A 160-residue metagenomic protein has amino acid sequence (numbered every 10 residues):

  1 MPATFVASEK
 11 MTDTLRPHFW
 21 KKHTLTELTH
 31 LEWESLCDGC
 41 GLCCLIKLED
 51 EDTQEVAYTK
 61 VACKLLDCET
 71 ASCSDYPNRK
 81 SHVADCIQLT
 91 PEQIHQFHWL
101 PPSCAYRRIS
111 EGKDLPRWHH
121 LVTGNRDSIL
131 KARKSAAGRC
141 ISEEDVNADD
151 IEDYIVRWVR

Functional and structural regions predicted by a protein language model:
F5-G39, L48-R160: Short loop/turn segments that flank or connect secondary-structure elements
